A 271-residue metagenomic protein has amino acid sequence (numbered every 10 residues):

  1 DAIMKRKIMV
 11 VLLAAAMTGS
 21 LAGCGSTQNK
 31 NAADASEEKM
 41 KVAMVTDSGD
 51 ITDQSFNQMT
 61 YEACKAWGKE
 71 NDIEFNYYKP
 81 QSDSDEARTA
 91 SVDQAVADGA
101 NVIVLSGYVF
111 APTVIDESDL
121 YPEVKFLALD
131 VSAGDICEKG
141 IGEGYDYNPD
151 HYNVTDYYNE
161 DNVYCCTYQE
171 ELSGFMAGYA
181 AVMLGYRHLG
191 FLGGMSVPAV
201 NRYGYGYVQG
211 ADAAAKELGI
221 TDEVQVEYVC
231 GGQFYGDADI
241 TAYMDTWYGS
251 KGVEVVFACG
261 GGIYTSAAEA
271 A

Functional and structural regions predicted by a protein language model:
D1-M40: Short, low-complexity disordered leader/linker segments with a strong preference for bacterial N-terminal type II
N29-A271: A residue-level marker of the well-folded mature domains of exported/periplasmic proteins
